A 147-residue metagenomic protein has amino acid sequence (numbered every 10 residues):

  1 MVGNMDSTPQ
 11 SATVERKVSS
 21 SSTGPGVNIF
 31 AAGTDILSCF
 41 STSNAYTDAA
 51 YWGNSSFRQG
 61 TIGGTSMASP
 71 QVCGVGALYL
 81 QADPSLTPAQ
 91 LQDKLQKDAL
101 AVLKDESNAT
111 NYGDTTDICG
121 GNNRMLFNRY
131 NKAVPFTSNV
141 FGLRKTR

Functional and structural regions predicted by a protein language model:
M1, V27, Q81-R147: C-terminal subdomain of the subtilisin-like protease fold in secreted/lumenal serine endopeptidases
M1-F40, Q96-A99: Catalytic-core segments of hydrolase enzymes
V14-S22, A50-I62, D114-F127: Glycine-rich, flexible loop segments associated with nucleotide phosphate handling
G33-Y112: Hydrolase catalytic cores
